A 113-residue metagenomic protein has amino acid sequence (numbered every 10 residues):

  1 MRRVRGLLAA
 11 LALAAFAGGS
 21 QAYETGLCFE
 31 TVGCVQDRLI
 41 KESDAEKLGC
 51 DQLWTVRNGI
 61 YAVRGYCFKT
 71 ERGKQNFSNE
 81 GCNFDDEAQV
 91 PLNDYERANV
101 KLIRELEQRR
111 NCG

Functional and structural regions predicted by a protein language model:
M1-L8: Bacterial N-terminal signal peptides that target proteins for export
L8-A15: Bacterial N-terminal signal peptides
A17-G19: N-terminal signal peptide c-region/cleavage motif recognized by signal peptidases
Y23-D44: Short N-terminal segments immediately surrounding and downstream of signal-peptide cleavage
A45-F84: Amphipathic alpha-helical packing elements
F68-G113: Compact alpha-helical subdomains of small soluble proteins
